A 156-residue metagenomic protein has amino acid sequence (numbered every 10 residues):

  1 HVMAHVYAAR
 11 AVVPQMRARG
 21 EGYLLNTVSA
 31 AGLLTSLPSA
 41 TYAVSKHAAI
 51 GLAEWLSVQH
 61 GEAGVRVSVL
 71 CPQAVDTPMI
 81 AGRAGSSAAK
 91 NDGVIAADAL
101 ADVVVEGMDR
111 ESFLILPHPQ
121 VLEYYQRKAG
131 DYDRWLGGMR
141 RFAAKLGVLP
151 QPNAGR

Functional and structural regions predicted by a protein language model:
A9, S45: Active-site helix of classical SDR
A11-G20: A short helix-coil junction within the Rossmann-fold of NAD(P)-dependent oxidoreductases
S29: Residue(s) in the substrate-gating loop at a strand-loop-helix junction that position the organic substrate next
L34, W55-V65: Active-site-adjacent segment of SDR/Rossmann-fold oxidoreductases
S36-T41: Active-site loop immediately N-terminal to the catalytic Tyr-X3-Lys motif of short-chain dehydrogenase/reductase
V69, G85-Y124: C-terminal helical subdomain
P72-G82: Short, flexible catalytic-loop segment of classical short-chain dehydrogenase/reductase
